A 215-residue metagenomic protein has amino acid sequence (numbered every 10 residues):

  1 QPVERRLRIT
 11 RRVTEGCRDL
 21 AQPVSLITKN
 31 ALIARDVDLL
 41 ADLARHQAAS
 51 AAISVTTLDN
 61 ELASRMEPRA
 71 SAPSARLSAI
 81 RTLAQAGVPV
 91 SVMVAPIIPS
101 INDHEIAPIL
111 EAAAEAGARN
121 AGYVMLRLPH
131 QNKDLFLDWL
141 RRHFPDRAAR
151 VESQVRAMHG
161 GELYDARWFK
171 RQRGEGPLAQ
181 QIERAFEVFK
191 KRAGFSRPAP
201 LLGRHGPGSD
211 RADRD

Functional and structural regions predicted by a protein language model:
Q1-I80, P89-M93, N120-L126: Core AdoMet radical
G16-P23, S78-V90, M158-G161, A185-S196: A structural motif corresponding to the C-terminal end of an alpha-helix and its immediate exit/capping segment
N30-A34, I98-A107: Active-site glycine- and acidic-residue-rich loops that bind and position anionic ligands or nucleotide-like cofactors
V37, A63-R65, D103-H104, K133-L135: Short, well-ordered secondary-structure micro-motifs
D38, S71, N102-D103, A212: Short capping/connector residues at structural and topological boundaries
L43, R81-Q85, A112-E115: Short, conserved, surface-exposed binding loops centered on an aromatic residue
H104-D215: Auxiliary Fe-S-binding modules of radical SAM enzymes
